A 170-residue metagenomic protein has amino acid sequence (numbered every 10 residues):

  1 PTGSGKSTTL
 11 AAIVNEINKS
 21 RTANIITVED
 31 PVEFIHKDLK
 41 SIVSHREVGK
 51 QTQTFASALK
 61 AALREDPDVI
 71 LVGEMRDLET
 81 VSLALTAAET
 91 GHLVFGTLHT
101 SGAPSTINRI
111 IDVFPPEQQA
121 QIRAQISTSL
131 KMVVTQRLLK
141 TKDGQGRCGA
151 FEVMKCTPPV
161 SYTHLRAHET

Functional and structural regions predicted by a protein language model:
P1-E169: Short, flexible helix-loop junctions that flank or precede catalytic/ligand sites
